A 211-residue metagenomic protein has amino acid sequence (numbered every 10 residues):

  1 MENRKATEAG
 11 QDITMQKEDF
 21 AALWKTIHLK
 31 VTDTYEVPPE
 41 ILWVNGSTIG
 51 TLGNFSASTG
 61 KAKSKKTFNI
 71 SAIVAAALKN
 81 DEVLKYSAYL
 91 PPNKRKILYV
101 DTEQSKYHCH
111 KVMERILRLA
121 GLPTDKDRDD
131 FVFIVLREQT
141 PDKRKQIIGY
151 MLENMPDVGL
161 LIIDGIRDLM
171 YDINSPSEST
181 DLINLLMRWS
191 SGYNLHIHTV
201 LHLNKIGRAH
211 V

Functional and structural regions predicted by a protein language model:
M1-T14: Interdomain "pre-motor" coupling segment immediately N-terminal to P-loop NTPase/helicase cores
R4-A6, E18, T26, I206: N-terminal cationic leader/targeting segments used for protein routing and processing
D12-I116: The Walker A/P-loop phosphate-binding site
Q16-D19, V132, N194: Short, flexible loop motifs at catalytic/binding sites
A57-T59, K63, T67, S177-H210: Phosphate-binding/switch region of NTP-binding enzymes
K79, L152-E153, S191: Residue-level signal for alpha-helix termini/capping positions
P91-S177, D181: Conserved inter-motif catalytic segment of the P-loop NTP-binding fold
